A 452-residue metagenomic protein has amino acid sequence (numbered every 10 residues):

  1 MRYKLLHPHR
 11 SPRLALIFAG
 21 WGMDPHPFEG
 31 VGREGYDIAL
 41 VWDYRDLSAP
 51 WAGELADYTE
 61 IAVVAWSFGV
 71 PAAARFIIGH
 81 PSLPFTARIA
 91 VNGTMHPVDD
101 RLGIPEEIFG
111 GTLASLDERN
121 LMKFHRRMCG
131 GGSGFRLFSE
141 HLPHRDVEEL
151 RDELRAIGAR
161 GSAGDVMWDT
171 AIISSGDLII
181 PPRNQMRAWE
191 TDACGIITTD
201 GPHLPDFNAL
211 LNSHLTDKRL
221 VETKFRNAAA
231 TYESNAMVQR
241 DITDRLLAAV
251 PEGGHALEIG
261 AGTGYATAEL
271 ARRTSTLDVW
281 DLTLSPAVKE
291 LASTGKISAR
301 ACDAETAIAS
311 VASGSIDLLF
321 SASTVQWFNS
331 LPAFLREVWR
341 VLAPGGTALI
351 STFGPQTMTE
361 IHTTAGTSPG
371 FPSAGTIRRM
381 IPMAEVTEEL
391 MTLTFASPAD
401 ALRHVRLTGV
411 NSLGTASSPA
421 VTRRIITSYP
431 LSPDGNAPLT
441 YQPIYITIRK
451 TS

Functional and structural regions predicted by a protein language model:
P84-S115, G366: Flexible "cap/lid" loop of the alpha/beta hydrolase fold
L142-E153, D165, D200-D206, T387-S452: Conserved Class I S-adenosyl-L-methionine
A171-I173: Short beta-strand/loop motif that positions the catalytic acidic residue of the alpha/beta-hydrolase fold
M237-G254: Conserved alpha-helix/loop element of class I SAM-dependent methyltransferases that forms part of the SAM/SAH-binding
L257-I308: Class I SAM-dependent methyltransferase SAM/SAH-binding core
A309-L319: A short acidic, Gly/Pro-enriched loop at the edge of an enzyme's catalytic core that lines a small-molecule cofactor
L318-S330: A short SAM/SAH-binding and catalytic strip from SAM-dependent methyltransferases
W339, G345-D400, N411-A420: Conserved catalytic/acceptor-binding region of the Class I
